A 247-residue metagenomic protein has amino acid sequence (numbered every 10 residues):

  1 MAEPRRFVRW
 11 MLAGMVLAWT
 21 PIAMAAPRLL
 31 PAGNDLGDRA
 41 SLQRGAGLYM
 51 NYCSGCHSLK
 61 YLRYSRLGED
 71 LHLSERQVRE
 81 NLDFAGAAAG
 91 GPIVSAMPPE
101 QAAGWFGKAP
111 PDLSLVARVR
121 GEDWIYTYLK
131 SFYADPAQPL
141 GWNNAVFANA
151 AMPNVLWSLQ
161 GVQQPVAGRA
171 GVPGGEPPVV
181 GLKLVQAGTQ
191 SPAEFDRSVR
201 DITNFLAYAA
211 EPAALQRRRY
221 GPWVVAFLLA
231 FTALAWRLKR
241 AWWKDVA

Functional and structural regions predicted by a protein language model:
M1-R6: N-terminal secretory signal peptides that target proteins for export/translocation
A25-G47, S58-E69, V78, A210-R218: Electrostatic cytochrome c docking/interface patches
Y49-K60, I202: The canonical Cys-X-X-Cys-His
H72-A145, A150-F195: Electron-transfer interface patches adjacent to heme c in soluble/periplasmic c-type cytochromes and di-/multiheme
Q186-G221: Short, aromatic-rich amphipathic segments at membrane interfaces that lie adjacent to a transmembrane helix or signal
R217-Y220, A226-A247: Juxtamembrane interface at the cytosolic side of transmembrane helices
